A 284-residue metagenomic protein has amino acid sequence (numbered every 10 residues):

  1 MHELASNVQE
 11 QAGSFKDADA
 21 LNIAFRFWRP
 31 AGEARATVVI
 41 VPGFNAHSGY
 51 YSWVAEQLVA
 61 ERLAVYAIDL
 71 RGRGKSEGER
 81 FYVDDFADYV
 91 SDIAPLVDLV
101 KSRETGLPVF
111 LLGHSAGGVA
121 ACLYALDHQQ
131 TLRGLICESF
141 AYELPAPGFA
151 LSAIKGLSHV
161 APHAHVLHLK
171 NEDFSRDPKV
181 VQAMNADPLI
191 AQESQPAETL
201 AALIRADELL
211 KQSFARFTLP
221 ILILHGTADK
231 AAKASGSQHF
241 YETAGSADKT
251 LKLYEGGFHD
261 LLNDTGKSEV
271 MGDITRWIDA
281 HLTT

Functional and structural regions predicted by a protein language model:
M1-G32: N-terminal cap/lid segment of alpha/beta-hydrolase-fold proteins
N45-S48, G74-E104, V270: Catalytic nucleophile-loop/oxyanion-hole region of alpha/beta-hydrolase and closely related hydrolase-like folds
Y50, A55-G78: Conserved alpha/beta-hydrolase
E104-S115: Alpha/beta-hydrolase fold nucleophile elbow
H114-Q195: Alpha/beta-hydrolase-fold enzymes
F217, I223-H225, D229: Short beta-strand/loop motif that positions the catalytic acidic residue of the alpha/beta-hydrolase fold
K230-G236: Conserved alpha/beta-hydrolase "acid-adjacent" motif
E255-T284: Catalytic active-site module of serine/aspartate enzymes centered on a nucleophile-bearing elbow/loop
